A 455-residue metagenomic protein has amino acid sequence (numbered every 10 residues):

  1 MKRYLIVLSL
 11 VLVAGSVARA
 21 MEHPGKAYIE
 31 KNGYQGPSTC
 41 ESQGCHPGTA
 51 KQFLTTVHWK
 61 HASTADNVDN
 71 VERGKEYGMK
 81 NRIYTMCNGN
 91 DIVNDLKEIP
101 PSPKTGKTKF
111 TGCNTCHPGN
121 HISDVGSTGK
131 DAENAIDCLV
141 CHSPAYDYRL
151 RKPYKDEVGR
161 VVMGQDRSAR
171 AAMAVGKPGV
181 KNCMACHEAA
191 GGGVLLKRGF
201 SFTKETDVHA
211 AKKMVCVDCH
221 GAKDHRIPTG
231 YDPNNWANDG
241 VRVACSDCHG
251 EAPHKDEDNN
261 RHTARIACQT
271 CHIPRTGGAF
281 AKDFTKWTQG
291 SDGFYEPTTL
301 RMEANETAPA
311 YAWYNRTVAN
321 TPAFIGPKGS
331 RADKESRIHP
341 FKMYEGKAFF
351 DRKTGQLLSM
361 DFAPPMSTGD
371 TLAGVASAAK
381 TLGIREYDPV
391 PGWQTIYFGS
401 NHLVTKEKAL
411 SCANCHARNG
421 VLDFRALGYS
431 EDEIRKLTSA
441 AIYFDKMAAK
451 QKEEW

Functional and structural regions predicted by a protein language model:
Y4-V13: Sec-dependent N-terminal signal peptides
V13-R19: C-terminal segment of classical bacterial N-terminal signal peptides
R19-G179, A185-R242, S246-N260, I338-K347 (+2 more regions): Sequence context of c-type cytochrome heme-c attachment sites
V241-K328: Repeat-solenoid scaffold signature
G290-I338, K347-R352, L358-R385: Feature captures C-terminal
V404-K406, A413-G420: Terminal low-complexity/disordered tails
S411-N414, G428: Extended, compositionally biased alpha-helical segments that mediate assembly or anchoring
